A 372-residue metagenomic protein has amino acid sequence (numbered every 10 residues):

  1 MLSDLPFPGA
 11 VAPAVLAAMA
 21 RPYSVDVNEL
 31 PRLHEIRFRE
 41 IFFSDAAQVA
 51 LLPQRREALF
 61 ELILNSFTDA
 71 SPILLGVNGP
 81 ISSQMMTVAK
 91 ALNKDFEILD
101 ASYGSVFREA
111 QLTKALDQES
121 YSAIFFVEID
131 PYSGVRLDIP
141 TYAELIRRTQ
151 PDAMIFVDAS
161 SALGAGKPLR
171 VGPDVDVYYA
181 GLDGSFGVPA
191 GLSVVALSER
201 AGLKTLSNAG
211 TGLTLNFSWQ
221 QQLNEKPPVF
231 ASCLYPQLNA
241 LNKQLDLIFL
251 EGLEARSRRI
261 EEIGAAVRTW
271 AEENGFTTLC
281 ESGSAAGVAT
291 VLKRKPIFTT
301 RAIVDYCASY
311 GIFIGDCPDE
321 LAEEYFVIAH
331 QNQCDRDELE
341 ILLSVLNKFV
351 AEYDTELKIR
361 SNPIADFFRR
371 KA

Functional and structural regions predicted by a protein language model:
V15-L62, P80, Q84, V88: Conserved N-terminal alpha-helix of the aminotransferase class I/II PLP-enzyme fold
T68-S83: Conserved PLP-anchoring active-site segment centered on the Schiff-base-forming lysine
F107-G164: Active-site phosphate-binding strand-loop segment of PLP-dependent enzymes
V171-D183, S193: Conserved active-site segment immediately N-terminal to the catalytic lysine that forms the internal aldimine
D183-T269: Active-site C-terminal subdomain of aminotransferase-like
T277-C307: Conserved PLP-binding catalytic core of the aspartate aminotransferase-like
Y310-V327: Conserved PLP cofactor-binding pocket of PLP-dependent enzymes
E324-A372: PLP-dependent enzyme catalytic core of the Aspartate aminotransferase-like
